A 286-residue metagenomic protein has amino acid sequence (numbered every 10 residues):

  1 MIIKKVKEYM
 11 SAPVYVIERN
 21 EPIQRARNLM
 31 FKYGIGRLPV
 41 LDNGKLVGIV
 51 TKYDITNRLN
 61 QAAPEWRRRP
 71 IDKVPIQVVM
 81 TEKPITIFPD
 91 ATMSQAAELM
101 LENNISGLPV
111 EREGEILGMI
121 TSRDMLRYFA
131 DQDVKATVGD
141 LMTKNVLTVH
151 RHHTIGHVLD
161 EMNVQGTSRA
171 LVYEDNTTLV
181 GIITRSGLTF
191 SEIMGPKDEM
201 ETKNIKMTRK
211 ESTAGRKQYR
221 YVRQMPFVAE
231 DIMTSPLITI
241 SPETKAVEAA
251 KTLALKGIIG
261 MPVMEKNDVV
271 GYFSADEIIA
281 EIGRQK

Functional and structural regions predicted by a protein language model:
M1-P13, K52-K83, A97, M119-T148 (+4 more regions): Tandem CBS (Bateman) regulatory domains
M1-Y33, P39-G48: Non-cleavable N-terminal signal-anchor transmembrane helices
I17-G34, T86-N104, E111, V149-T167 (+6 more regions): The conserved cystathionine-beta-synthase
M30, L38-Y53, M100, L108-R123 (+4 more regions): A glycine-centered beta-loop-beta connector
